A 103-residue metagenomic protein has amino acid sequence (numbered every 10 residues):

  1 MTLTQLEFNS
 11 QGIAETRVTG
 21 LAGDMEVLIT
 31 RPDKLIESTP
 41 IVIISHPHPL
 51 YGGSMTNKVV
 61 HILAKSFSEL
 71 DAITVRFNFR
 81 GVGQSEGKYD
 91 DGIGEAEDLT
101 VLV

Functional and structural regions predicted by a protein language model:
M1-E37: N-terminal cap/lid segment of alpha/beta-hydrolase-fold proteins
L6, S68-E69, V82-G87: Noncatalytic linker/hinge segments flanking ATPase motor cores
G20, P47, F79: Active-site donor-binding loop signature of nucleotide-sugar glycosyltransferases
E26, T30, T74-V75, G81: Mobile beta-alpha loop/short-helix "lid" or hinge segments that flank ligand
D33-R76: Short, surface-exposed "cap/lid" segments of acyl-processing enzymes
Y51-S54, R80-I93: Cap/lid segment of the alpha/beta-hydrolase catalytic domain
Y89-V103: Alpha/beta-hydrolase active-site loop
